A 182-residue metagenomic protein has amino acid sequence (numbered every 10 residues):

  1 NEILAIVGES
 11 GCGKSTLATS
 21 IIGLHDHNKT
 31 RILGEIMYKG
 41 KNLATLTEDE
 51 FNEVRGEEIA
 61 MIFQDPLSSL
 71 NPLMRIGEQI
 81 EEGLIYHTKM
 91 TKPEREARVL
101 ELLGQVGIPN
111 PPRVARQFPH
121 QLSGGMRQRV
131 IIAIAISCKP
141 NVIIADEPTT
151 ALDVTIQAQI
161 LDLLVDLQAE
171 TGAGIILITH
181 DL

Functional and structural regions predicted by a protein language model:
V7-G8: The feature captures the beta-strand-to-loop junction immediately N-terminal to the Walker
T30-N42: Conserved ABC transporter NBD signature motif
L43-A60, E78, Y86: ABC ATPase NBD coupling module
K89, P93-I108, P112-R116: ABC ATPase nucleotide-binding domain helical subdomain, centered on the C-loop/LSGGQ "ABC signature"
Q117-L122, M126: Conserved ABC ATPase signature
S137-N141: A short, proline-enriched helix->beta-strand linker immediately N-terminal to the Walker B motif in ABC-type P-loop
A158-G172: Helical segment within the ABC ATPase nucleotide-binding domain
